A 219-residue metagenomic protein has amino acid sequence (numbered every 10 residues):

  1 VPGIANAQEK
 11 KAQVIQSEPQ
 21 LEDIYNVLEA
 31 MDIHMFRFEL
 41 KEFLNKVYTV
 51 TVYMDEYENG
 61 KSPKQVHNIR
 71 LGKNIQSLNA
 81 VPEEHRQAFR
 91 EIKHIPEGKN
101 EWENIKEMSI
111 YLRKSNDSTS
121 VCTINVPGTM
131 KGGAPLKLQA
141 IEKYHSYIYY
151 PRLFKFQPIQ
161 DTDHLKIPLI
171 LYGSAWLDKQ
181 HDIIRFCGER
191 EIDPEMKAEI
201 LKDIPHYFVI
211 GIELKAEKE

Functional and structural regions predicted by a protein language model:
V1-A12: Bacterial Sec-dependent N-terminal signal peptides
E9, E22-Y25, K41, G188-E195: Conserved functional micro-motifs across diverse proteins
E18-K41: N-terminal targeting signals for Sec/Tat export/insertion, comprising classic cleavable signal peptides
I33-R37, T49, P205-G211: Extracellular structured ligand-interaction cores
K41-F43, K215: Solvent-exposed residues in well-ordered beta-strands and their adjoining turns, especially edge/terminal strands
L44-S146: Structured domain cores in non-transmembrane regions
E103-E217: Mature extracytoplasmic/lumenal regions of exported proteins
